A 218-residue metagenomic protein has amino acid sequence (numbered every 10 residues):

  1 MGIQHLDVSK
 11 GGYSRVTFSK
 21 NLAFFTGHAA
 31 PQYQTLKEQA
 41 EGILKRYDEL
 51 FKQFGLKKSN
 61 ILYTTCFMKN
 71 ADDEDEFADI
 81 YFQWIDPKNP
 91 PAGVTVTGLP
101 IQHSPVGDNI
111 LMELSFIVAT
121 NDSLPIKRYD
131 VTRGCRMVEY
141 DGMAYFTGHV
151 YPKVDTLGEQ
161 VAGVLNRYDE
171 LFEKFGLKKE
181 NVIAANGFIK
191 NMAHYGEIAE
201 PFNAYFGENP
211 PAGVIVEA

Functional and structural regions predicted by a protein language model:
M1-Y63, F67-N166, E170-I183, F188-A218: N-terminal presequence-like segments and the immediate start of the first folded domain
